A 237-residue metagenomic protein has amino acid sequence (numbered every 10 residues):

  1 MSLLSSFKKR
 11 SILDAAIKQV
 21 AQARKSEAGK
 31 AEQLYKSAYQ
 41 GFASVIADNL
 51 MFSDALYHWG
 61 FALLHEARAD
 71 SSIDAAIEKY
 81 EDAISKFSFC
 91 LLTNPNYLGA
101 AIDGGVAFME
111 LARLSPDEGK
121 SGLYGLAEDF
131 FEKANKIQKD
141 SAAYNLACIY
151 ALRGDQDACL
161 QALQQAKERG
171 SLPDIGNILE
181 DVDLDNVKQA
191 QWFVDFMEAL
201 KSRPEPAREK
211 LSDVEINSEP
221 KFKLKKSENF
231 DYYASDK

Functional and structural regions predicted by a protein language model:
M1-K8, D174-K237: Terminal, low-structured helical/coil segments at or just beyond the last alpha-helical repeat
S2-S26, N49-A69, P95-L114, D140-C148: Amphipathic alpha-helical repeat scaffolds of TPR domains
E27-G41, R68-F89, L111-F130, D155-A162: Structural signature of tandem alpha-helical TPR/SEL1-like repeats, specifically the intra-repeat loop/turn
D48, T93, N135-I137, R169: Structural marker of alpha-solenoid helical repeat scaffolds
F61-A62, A100-E110, C148-R153, P173-D195 (+1 more regions): TPR/TPR-like alpha-solenoid helical repeat scaffolds
E66-A69, L111-G119, D155-Q161, L184-R208: Alpha-helical linker/edge segments of TPR/alpha-solenoid repeat scaffolds and analogous pre-/post-domain helices
A100-E110, K120-Y124, E128-I137, S141-L152 (+1 more regions): Long, low-complexity intrinsically disordered regulatory regions enriched in P/S/T/G and acidic residues that serve as
D140-G170: Sterile Alpha Motif
